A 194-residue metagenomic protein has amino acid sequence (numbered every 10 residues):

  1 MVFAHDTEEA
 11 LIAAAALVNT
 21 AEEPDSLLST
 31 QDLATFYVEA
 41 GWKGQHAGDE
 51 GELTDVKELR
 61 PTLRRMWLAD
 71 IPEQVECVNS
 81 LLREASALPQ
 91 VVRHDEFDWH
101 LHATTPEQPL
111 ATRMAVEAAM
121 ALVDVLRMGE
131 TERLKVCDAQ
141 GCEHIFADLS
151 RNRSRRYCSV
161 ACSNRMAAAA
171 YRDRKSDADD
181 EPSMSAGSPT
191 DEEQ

Functional and structural regions predicted by a protein language model:
M1-V136, Q140-D148, A178-Q194: Short helix-coil boundary/hinge micro-motifs
N152-S163: Cysteine-rich micro-motifs
R165-S176: Short metal-binding segments enriched for Cys and/or His
